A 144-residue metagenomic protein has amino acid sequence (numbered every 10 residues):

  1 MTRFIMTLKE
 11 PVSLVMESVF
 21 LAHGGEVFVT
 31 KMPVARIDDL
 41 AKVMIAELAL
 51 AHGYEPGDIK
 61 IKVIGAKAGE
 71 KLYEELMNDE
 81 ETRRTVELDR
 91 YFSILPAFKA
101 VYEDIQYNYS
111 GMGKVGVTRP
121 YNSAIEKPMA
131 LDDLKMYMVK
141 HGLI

Functional and structural regions predicted by a protein language model:
M1-I144: Strand-loop microenvironment adjacent to phosphate/nucleotide-handling motifs in alpha/beta enzyme folds
